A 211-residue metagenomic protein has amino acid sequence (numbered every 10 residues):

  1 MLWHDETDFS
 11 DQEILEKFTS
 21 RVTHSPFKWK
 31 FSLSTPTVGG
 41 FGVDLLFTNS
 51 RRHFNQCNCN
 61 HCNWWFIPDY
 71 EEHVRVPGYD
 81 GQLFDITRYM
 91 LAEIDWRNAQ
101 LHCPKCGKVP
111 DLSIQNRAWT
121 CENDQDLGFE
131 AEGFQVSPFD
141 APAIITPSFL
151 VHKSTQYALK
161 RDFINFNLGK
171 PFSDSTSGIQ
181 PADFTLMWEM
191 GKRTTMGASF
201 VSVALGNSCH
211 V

Functional and structural regions predicted by a protein language model:
M1-V211: Short, flexible loop motifs at catalytic/binding sites
